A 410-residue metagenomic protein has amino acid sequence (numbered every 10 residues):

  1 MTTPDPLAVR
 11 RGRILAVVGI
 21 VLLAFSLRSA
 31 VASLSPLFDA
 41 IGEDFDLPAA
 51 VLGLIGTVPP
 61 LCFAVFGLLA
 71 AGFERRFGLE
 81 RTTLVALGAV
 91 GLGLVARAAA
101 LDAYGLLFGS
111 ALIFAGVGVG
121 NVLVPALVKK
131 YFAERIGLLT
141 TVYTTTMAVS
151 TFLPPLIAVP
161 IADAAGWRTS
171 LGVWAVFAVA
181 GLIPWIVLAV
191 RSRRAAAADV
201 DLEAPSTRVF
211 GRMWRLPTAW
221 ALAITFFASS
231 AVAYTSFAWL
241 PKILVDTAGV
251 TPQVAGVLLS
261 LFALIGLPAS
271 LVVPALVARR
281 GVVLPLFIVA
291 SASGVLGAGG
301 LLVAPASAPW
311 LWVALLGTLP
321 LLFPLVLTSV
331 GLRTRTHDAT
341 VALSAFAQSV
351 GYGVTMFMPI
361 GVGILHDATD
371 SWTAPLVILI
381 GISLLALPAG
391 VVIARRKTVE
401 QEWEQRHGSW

Functional and structural regions predicted by a protein language model:
T2-R10, V190-L222: Juxtamembrane intracellular "pre-TM" segments in multi-pass secondary transporters
L34-S35, P217-S260, L267-P268: Extracytoplasmic gate region of multi-pass secondary transporters
D46, G78, A99-Y104, A133 (+3 more regions): Helix-breaking motifs and short loop linkers at transmembrane-helix boundaries and internal kinks in secondary membrane
V65-Y104: Conserved MFS/SLC helix-loop-helix module at the cytosolic interface between two early adjacent transmembrane helices
G109-M147: Cytoplasmic helix-loop-helix junction between adjacent transmembrane helices in 12-TM secondary transporters
E134-R135, V142-R193: Helix-loop-helix hairpin linking two adjacent transmembrane segments in secondary transporters
V283-V326: C-terminal transmembrane helical hairpin of 12-TM major facilitator-type secondary transporters
T334-W372, L379: A late C-terminal transmembrane helix in Major Facilitator Superfamily
